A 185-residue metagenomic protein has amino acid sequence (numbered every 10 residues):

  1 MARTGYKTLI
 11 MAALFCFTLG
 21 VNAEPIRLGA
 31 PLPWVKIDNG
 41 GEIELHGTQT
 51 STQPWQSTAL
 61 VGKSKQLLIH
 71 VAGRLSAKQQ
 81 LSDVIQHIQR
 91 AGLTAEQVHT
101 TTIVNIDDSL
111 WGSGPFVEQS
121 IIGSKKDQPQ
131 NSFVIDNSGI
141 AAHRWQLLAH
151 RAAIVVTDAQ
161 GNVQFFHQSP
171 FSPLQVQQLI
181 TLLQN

Functional and structural regions predicted by a protein language model:
M1-I10: Bacterial N-terminal signal peptides that target proteins for export
T18-N22: N-terminal signal peptide c-region/cleavage motif recognized by signal peptidases
A23-W55, S76-Q80: N-terminal "domain-start" segment that seeds a small globular fold
T50-V84: Short active-site neighborhood of thiol/selenol oxidoreductases, capturing the structured segment around
G73-S76, I106-L110, S138-A141, V163 (+1 more regions): Solvent-exposed loop/turn segments at secondary-structure junctions within structured extracellular/periplasmic domains
K78-T102: Conserved helix-turn-beta segment immediately C-terminal to the redox Cys motif in thioredoxin-like folds
H99-I103, P115-L148: Short, internal strand/loop/helix patches that form the active-site neighborhood or redox-interaction surface
H150-N185: Thiol-/selenol-based redox modules, centered on thioredoxin-like and closely related oxidoreductase domains
